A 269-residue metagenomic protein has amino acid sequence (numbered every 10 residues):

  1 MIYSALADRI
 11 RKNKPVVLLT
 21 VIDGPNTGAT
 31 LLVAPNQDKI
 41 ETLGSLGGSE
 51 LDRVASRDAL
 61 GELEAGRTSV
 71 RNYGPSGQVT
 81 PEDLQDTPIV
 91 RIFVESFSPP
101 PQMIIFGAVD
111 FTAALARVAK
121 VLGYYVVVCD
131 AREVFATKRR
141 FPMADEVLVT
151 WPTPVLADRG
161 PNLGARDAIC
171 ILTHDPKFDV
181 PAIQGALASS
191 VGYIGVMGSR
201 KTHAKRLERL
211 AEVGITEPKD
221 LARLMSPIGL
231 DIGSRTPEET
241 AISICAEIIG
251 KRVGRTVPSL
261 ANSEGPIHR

Functional and structural regions predicted by a protein language model:
M1, E50-V54, D110, P181 (+5 more regions): Conserved active-site and cofactor/substrate-binding residues in soluble primary-metabolism enzymes
M1-A131, F135-L148, R159-D167, T202 (+2 more regions): Segments forming oxygen-rich coordination pockets for charged ligands
R117, V121, Q184, A188 (+3 more regions): Short, well-ordered alpha-helices that flank and scaffold nucleotide-derived cofactor binding pockets
Y124, V191, I215: Short phosphate-binding/catalytic loops that engage adenosine nucleotides
C129, A168, T173-K177, Q184-R209: ADP-ribose/adenylate-binding Rossmann-like module
T150-L156, K177: Conserved SAM/SAH-binding loop
A157-G160, V180, Q184: Amphipathic, non-transmembrane alpha-helical secondary structure
M197-R269: Adenosine-phosphate binding glycine-rich loop
